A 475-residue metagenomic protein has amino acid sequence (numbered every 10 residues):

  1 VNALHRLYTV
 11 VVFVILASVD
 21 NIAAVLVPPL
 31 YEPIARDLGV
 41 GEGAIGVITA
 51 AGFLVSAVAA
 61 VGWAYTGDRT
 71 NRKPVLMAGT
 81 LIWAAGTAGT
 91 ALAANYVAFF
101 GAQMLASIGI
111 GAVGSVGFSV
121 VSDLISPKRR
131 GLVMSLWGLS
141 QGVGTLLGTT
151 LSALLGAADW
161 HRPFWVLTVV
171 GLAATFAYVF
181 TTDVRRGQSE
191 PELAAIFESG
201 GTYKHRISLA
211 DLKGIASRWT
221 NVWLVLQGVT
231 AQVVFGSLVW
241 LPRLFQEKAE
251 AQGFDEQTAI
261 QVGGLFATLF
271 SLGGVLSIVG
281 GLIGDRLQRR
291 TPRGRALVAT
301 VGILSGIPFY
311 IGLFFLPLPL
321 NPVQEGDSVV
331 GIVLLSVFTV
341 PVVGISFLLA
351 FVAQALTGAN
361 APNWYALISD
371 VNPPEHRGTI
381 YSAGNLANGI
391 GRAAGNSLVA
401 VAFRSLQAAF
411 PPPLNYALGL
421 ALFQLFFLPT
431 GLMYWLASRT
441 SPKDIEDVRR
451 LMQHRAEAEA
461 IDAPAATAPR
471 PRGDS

Functional and structural regions predicted by a protein language model:
V1-A3, R185-V225, L334-L335, H454-D462: Juxtamembrane intracellular "pre-TM" segments in multi-pass secondary transporters
Y8-E42, L238-P242: Extracytoplasmic
V27-P28, R218-G273, S277-I278, A361 (+2 more regions): Extracytoplasmic gate region of multi-pass secondary transporters
G39, N71, L92-A98, G109 (+2 more regions): Helix-breaking motifs and short loop linkers at transmembrane-helix boundaries and internal kinks in secondary membrane
V58-V97: Conserved MFS/SLC helix-loop-helix module at the cytosolic interface between two early adjacent transmembrane helices
P74-A88, R295-I311: Structural signature of the two symmetry-related core transmembrane helices
A102-V143: Cytoplasmic helix-loop-helix junction between adjacent transmembrane helices in 12-TM secondary transporters
W137-R186: Helix-loop-helix hairpin linking two adjacent transmembrane segments in secondary transporters
